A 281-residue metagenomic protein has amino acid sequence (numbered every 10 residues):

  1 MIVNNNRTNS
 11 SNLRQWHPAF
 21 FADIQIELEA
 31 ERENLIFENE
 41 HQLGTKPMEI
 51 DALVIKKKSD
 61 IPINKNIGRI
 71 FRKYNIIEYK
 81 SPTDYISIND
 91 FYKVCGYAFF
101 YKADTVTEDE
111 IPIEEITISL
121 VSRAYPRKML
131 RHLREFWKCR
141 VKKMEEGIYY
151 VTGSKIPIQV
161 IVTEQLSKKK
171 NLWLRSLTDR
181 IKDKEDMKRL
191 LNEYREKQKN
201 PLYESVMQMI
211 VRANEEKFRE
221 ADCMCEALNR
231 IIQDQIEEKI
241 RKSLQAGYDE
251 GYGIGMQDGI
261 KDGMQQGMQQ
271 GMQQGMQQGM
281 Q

Functional and structural regions predicted by a protein language model:
M1-P157, E164-S167: Accessory alpha/beta interaction modules
I77, I161, S176-Q281: Short, charged alpha-helical interaction segments and adjacent helix-coil junctions
R134-F136, L174-D179: Short, surface-exposed amphipathic charged segments that create phosphate/polyanion-binding patches used for binding
N171: Extended, alpha-helix-rich binding/interface surfaces that flank or overlap catalytic cores and mediate recognition
